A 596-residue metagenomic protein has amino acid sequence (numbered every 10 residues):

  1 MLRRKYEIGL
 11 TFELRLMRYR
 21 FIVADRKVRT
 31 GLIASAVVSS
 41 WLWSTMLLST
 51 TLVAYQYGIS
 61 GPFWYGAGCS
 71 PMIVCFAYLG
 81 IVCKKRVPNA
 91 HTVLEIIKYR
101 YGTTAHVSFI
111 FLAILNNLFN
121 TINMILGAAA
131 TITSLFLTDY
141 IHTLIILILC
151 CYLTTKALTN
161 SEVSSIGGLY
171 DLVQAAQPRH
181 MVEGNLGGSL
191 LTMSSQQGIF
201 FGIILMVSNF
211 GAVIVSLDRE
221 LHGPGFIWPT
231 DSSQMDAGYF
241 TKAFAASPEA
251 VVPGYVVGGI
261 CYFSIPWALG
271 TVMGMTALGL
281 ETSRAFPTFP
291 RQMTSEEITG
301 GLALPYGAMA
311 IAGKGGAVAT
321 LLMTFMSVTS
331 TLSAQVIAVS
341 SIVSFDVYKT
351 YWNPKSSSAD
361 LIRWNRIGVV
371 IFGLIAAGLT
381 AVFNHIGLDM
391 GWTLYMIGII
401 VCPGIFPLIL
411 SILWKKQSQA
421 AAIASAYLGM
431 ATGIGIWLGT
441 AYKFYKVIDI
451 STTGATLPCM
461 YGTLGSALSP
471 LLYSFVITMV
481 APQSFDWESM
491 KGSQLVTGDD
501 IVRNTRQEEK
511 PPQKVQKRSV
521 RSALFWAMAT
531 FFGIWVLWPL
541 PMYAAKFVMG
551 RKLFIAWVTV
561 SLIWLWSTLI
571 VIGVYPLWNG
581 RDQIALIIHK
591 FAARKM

Functional and structural regions predicted by a protein language model:
M1-M596: Membrane-embedded helix-loop-helix hairpins and adjacent transmembrane boundary segments in multi-pass transporters
